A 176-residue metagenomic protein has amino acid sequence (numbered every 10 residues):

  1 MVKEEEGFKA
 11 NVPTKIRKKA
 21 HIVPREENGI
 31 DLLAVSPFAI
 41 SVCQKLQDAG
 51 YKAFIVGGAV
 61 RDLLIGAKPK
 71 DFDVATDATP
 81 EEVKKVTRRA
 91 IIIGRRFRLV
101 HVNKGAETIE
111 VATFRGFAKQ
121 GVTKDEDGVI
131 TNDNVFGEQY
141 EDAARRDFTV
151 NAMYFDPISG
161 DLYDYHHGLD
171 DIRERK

Functional and structural regions predicted by a protein language model:
M1-K176: Catalytic cores of the polymerase beta-like nucleotidyltransferase superfamily and closely associated nucleotide
